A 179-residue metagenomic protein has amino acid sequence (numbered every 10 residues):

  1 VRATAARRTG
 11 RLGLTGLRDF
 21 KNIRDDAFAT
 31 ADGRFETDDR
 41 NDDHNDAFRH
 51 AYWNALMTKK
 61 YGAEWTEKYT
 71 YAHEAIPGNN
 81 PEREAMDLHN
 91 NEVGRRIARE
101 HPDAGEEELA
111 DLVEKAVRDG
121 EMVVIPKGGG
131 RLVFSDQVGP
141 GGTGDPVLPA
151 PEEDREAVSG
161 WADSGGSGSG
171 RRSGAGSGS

Functional and structural regions predicted by a protein language model:
V1-A55, K59-W65, P140, A150-S169 (+1 more regions): Glycine-rich short-loop/terminal segments
G33-R118, S167-S169, S177: Catalytic toxin/effector domains delivered as secreted proteins or via bacterial secretion systems
L88, R95-S179: Active-site or metal-binding loop neighborhoods of secreted/extracellular toxin and effector enzymes
